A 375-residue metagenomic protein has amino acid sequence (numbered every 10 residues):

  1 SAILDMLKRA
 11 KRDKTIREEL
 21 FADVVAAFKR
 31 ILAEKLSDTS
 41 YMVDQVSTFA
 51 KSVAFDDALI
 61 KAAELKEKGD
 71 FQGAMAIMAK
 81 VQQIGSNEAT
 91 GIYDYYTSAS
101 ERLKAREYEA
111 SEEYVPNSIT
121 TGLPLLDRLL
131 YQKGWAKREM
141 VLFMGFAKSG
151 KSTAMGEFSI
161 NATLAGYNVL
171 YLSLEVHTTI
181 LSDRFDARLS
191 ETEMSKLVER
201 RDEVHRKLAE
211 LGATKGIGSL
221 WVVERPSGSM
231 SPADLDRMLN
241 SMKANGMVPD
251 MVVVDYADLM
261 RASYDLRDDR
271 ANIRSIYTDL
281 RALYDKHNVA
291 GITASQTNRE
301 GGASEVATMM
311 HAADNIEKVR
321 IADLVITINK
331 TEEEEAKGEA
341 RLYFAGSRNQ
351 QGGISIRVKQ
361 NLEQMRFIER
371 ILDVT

Functional and structural regions predicted by a protein language model:
S1-F49: Noncatalytic partner-interaction/assembly domains of nucleic-acid and motor enzyme complexes, especially the accessory
K14, T178-D183, E191, M260-Y264 (+3 more regions): Switch/connector loops and helix/strand junctions flanking conserved nucleotide-binding motifs in nucleotide-processing
A33-S98: Interdomain "pre-motor" coupling segment immediately N-terminal to P-loop NTPase/helicase cores
A89-T192, G212-A213, L220-V222: The Walker A/P-loop phosphate-binding site
D127, L164-V248, A262, S355-V358: Cytosolic-facing regulatory segments adjacent to core modules
E175-V176, T293-N298, T331: A short beta-strand-to-loop transition that corresponds to the Sensor-1 phosphate-sensing loop of AAA+ P-loop ATPases
K215, P232-V252, D285-H287, R299-T375: C-terminal regions of RecA-like/P-loop NTPase motor modules
D250-T293: Helical hairpin unit composed of two closely spaced alpha helices linked by a short loop
